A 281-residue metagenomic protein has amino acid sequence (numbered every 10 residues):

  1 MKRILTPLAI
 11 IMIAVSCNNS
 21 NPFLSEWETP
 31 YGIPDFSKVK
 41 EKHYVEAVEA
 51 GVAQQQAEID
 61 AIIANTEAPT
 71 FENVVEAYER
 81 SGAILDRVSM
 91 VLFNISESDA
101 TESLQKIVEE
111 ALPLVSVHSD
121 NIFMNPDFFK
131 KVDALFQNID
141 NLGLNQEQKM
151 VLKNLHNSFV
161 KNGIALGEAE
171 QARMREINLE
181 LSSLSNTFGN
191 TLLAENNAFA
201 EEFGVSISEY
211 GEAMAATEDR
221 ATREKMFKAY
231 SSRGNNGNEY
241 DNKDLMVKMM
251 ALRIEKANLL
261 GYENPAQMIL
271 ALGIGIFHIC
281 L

Functional and structural regions predicted by a protein language model:
K2-I10: Sec-dependent signal peptide recognition, specifically the positively charged N-region followed immediately by
M12, C17-L281: Zn2+-dependent metallopeptidase catalytic domains
